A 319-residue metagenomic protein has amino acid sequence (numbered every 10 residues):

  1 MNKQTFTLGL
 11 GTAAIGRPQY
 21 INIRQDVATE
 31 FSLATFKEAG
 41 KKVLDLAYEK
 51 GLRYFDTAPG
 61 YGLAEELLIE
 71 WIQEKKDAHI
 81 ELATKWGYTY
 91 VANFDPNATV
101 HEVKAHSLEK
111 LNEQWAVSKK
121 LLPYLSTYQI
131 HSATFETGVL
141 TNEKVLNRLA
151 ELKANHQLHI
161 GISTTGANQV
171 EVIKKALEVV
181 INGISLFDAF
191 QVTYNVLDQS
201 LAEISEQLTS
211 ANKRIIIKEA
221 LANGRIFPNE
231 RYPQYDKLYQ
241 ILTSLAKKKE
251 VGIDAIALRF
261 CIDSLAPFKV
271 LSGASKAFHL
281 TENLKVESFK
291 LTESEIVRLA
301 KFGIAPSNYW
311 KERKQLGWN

Functional and structural regions predicted by a protein language model:
M1-E81, K85: N-terminal binding-site loop/beta-alpha segment at the start of enzyme catalytic domains that lines or forms
K3-L8, G51-Y54, K76-I80, P123-S126 (+4 more regions): Short, well-ordered coil/turn segments that N-cap beta-strands
A14-R17, Y61, Y88-A92, T134-E136 (+2 more regions): Feature marks short, surface-exposed loop/turn motifs that line or immediately flank catalytic pockets and channel
Y20-E38, P96-E109, E136-V139: Active-site mouth loops of central-metabolism enzymes
S32-L46, K104-K120, N168-V179: Short, acidic/polar
A78-L108: Structural motif corresponding to the early beta-alpha repeats
V117-V139: Active-site groove signature of glycoside hydrolases
S132-N319: Beta/alpha (TIM)-barrel catalytic core signal, keyed to glycine-rich beta->alpha loops juxtaposed to Asp/Glu that bind
